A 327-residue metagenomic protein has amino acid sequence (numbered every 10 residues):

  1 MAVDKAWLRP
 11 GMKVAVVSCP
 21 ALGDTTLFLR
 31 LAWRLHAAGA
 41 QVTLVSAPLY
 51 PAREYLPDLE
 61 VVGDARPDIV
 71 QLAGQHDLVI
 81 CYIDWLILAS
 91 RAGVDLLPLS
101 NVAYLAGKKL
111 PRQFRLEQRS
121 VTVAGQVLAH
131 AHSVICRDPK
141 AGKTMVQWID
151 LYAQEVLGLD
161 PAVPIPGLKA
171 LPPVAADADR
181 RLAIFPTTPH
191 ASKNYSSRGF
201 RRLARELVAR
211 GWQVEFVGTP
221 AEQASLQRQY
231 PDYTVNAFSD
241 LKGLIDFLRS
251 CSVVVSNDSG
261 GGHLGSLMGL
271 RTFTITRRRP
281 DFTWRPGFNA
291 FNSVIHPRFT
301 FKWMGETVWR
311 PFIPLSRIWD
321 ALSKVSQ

Functional and structural regions predicted by a protein language model:
M1-Q327: Catalytic machinery of carbohydrate-active enzymes, primarily nucleotide-sugar-dependent glycosyltransferases
